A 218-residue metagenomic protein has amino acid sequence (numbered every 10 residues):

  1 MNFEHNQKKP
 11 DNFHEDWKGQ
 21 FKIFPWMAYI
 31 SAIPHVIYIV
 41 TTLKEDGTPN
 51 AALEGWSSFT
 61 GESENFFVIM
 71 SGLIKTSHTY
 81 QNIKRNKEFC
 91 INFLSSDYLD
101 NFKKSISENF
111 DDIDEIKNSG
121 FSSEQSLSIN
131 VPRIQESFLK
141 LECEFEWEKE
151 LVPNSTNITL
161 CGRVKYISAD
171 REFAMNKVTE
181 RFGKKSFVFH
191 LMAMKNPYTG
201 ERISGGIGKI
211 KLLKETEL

Functional and structural regions predicted by a protein language model:
M1-L218: Basic, polyanion-binding surface patches
